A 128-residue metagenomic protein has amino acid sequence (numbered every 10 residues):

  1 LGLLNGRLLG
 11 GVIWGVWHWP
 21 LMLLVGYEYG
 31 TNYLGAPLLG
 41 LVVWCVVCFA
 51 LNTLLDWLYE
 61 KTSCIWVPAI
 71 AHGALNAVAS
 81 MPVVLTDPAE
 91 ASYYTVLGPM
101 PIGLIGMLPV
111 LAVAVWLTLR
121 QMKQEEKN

Functional and structural regions predicted by a protein language model:
L1-V16, Y29, D56-C64: Membrane-interface helix/loop boundary segments of multi-pass membrane proteins
L8-G15, L41, C45, F49 (+2 more regions): Residue-level signature of the transmembrane alpha-helical core of multi-pass small-molecule transporters
V16-L39: Membrane-helix boundary elements
L21, L54, L75: Short active-site segment of divalent metal-dependent hydrolases/proteases that encodes the spacing between
V25-G26, S63, T86-D87: Short helix-capping/hinge motifs at transmembrane helix termini and TM-loop junctions
G30, C45-L54: Hydrophobic alpha-helical segments embedded in the membrane of multi-pass proteins
T31-N32, P37-L39, A71-N128: C-terminal membrane module of polytopic membrane proteins
L51-L55, L111-A114: Hydrophobic/aromatic residues in alpha-helical transmembrane segments
